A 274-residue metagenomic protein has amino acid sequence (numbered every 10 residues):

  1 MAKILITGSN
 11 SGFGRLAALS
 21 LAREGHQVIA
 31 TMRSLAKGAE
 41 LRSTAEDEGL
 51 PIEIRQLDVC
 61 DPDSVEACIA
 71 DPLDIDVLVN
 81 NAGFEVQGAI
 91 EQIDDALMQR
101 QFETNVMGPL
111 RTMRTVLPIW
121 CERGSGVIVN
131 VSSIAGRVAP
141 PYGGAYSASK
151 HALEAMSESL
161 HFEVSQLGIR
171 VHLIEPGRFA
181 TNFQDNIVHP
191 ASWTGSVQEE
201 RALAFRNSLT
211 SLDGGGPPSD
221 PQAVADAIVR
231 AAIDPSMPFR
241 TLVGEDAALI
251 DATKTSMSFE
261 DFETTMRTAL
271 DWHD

Functional and structural regions predicted by a protein language model:
N10-G12: Conserved glycine-rich cofactor-binding loop
Q56-A67, D95: The beta1-alpha1 cofactor-binding region of Rossmann-like NAD(H)/NADP(H)-dependent oxidoreductases
A89-I90, L97-Q99: Substrate-binding pocket helix/loop in short-chain dehydrogenase/reductase
I93, A139-S147, S159: Active-site loop-to-helix junction immediately N-terminal to the catalytic Tyr of the SDR YXXXK motif in Rossmann-fold
M113, S149: Active-site helix of classical SDR
S133: Residue(s) in the substrate-gating loop at a strand-loop-helix junction that position the organic substrate next
Q166-M237: SDR active-site lid
